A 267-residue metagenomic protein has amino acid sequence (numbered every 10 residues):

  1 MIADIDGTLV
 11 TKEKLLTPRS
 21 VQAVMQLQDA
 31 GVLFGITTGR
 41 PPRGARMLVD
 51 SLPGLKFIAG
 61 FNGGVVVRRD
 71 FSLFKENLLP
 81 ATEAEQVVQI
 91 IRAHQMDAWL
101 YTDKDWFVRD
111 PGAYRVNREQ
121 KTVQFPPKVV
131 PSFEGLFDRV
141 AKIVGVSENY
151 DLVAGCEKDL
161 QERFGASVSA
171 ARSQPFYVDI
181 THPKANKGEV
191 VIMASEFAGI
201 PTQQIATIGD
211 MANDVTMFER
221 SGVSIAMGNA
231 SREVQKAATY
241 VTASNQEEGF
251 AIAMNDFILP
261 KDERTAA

Functional and structural regions predicted by a protein language model:
M1-I5, D29, I200, A266-A267: Non-catalytic pre-domain segments flanking phosphatase-related domains
M1-K12, V87: Asp-based phosphoryl-transfer active-site loop
E13-R115: Active-site phosphate-binding/coordination module
L27, T38, N62, I143 (+4 more regions): Residue-level signal for inorganic ion chemistry
S51-G54, F61-N62, F164-A166, R220-S221 (+1 more regions): Short, structured coil segments at secondary-structure junctions
I90, H94-I208, A212-R220, N229: Conserved acidic, metal-coordinating active-site core of Asp-based, Mg2+-dependent phosphoryl-transfer enzymes
R220, G228-A267: Asp-based, Mg2+/Mn2+-dependent phosphohydrolase catalytic module
